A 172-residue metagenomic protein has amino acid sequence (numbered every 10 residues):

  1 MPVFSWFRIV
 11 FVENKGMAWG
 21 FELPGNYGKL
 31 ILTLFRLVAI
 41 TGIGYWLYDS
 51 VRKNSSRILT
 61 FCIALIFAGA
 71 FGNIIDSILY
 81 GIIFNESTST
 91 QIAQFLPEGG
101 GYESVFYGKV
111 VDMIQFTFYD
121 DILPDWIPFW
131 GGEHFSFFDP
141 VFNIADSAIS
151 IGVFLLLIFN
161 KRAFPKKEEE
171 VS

Functional and structural regions predicted by a protein language model:
M1-S172: Alpha-helical transmembrane bundles and membrane-interface segments of multipass inner-membrane proteins
